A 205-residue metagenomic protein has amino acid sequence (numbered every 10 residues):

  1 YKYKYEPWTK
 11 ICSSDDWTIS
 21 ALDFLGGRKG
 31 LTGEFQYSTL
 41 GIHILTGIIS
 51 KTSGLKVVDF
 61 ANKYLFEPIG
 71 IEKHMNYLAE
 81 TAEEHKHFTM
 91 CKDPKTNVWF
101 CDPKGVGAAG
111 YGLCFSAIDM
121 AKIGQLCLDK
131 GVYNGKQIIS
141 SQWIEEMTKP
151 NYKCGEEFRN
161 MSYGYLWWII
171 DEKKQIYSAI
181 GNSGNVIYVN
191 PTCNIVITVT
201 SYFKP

Functional and structural regions predicted by a protein language model:
K2-T81, Y111: Catalytic-site signature segments of enzymes, centered on catalytic residues
I11-S20, H87-N97, A117-M120: A structural motif
S14-D15, G41-I42, V58, A117-M120 (+2 more regions): A structural signal for well-ordered alpha-helical scaffolds and beta->alpha junctions
L22, T46-S50, V58-N62, F66 (+4 more regions): Non-transmembrane alpha-helical segments in soluble domains of secreted/periplasmic/extracellular proteins
G41-I48, Y111-V132, N185-Y202: Active-site-proximal alpha-helical segments within enzyme catalytic domains
E72, N76-E80, T96-T148, Y152: Flexible, glycine-rich surface segments
K86-G107, Y111, E146-I197: Active-site Gly/Thr loop motif
P205: Short, gly/Ser/Thr-rich active-site loops of penicillin-recognizing serine hydrolases
